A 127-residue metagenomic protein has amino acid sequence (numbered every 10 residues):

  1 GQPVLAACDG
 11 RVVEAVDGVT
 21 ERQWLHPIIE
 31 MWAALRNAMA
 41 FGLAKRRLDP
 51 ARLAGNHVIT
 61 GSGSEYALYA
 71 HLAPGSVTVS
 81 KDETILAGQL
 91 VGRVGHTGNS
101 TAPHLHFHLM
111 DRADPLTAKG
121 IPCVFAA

Functional and structural regions predicted by a protein language model:
V4-V12: Generic structural motif
L5, S62-G88: Short histidine-centered loop motifs in beta-beta connectors
R11-A73: Zn2+-dependent peptidoglycan hydrolase active-site motif and core
V12-V13, G95, M110: Conserved positions in beta-strands of structured domains
H26-L35, H104-D114: Short, compositionally biased
A44, L48-P50, V77-L86, H108-A127: Acidic, glycine-rich catalytic/binding loops that coordinate metals and/or anionic ligands
L68, L72-A73, A102-M110: Histidine-centered catalytic micro-motifs
L86-N99: Short hydrophobic beta/alpha edge segments that flank linear recognition/processing sites
